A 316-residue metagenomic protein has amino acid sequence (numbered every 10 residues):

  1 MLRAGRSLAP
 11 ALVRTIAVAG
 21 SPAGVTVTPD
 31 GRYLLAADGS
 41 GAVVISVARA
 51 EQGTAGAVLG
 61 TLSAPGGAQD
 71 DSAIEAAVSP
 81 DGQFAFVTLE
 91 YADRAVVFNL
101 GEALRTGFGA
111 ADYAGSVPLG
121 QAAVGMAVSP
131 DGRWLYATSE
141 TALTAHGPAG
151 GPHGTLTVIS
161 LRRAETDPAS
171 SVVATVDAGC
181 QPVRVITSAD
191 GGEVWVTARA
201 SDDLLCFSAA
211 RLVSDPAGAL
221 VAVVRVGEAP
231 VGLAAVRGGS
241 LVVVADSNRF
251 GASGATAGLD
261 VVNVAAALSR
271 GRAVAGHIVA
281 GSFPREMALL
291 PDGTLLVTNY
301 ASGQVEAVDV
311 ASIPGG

Functional and structural regions predicted by a protein language model:
M1-G316: Predominantly soluble domains enriched in secretory-pathway, periplasmic, or organellar proteins
